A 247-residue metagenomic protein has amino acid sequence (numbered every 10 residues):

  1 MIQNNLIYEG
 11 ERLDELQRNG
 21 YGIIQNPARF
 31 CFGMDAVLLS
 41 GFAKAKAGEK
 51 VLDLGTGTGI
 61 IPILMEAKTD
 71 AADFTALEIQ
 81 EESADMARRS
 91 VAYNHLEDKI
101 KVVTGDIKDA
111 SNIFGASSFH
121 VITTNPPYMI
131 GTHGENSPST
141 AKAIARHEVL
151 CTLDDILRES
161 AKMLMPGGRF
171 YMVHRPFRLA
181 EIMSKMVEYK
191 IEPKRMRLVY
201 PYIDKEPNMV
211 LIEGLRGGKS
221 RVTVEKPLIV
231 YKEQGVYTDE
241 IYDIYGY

Functional and structural regions predicted by a protein language model:
N4-A47: Class I SAM-dependent transferase core
G20, G48, A71, E97-K99 (+2 more regions): A generic structural signal for alpha->beta connector loops
I24, T75, K101-V103, K194-R197: General small-molecule cofactor/ligand-binding pocket signal
P27-F30, K142-I144, Y200: Glycine-rich "substrate-gating" loop/helix at the edge of Rossmann-like oxidoreductase active sites
F42-E135, R158: Conserved SAM/SAH cofactor-binding pocket of Class I
P126-D155: Mobile active-site "lid"/loop adjacent to the S-adenosyl-L-methionine
L150-P201, K205-P207: Conserved Class I SAM-dependent methyltransferase catalytic core
E206-Y247: SAM/dcSAM-binding transferase cores
